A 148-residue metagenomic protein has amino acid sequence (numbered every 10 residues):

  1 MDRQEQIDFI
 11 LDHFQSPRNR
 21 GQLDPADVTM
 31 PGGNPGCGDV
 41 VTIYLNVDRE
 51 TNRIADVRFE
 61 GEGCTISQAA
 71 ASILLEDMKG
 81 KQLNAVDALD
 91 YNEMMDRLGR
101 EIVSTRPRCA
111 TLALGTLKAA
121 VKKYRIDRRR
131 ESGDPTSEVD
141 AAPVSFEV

Functional and structural regions predicted by a protein language model:
M1-D24, T29-M30, A55, K81-A85 (+1 more regions): C-terminal binding/interaction regions
P31-G36: Short Gly/Pro-enriched turn/cap motifs at secondary-structure boundaries
C37, G61-Q68: Short, thiol/selenol-centered motifs that function as redox-active sites or metal-ligating centers
D39-R49: Short beta-strand elements
D56-E60: Conserved interaction-surface patches within small, structured recognition/assembly domains
I66-A71, C109-L112: Catalytic-loop motifs flanking and including active-site residues across diverse enzymes
A70-K81: Alpha-helical support elements that line or immediately flank enzyme active sites and cofactor-binding pockets
